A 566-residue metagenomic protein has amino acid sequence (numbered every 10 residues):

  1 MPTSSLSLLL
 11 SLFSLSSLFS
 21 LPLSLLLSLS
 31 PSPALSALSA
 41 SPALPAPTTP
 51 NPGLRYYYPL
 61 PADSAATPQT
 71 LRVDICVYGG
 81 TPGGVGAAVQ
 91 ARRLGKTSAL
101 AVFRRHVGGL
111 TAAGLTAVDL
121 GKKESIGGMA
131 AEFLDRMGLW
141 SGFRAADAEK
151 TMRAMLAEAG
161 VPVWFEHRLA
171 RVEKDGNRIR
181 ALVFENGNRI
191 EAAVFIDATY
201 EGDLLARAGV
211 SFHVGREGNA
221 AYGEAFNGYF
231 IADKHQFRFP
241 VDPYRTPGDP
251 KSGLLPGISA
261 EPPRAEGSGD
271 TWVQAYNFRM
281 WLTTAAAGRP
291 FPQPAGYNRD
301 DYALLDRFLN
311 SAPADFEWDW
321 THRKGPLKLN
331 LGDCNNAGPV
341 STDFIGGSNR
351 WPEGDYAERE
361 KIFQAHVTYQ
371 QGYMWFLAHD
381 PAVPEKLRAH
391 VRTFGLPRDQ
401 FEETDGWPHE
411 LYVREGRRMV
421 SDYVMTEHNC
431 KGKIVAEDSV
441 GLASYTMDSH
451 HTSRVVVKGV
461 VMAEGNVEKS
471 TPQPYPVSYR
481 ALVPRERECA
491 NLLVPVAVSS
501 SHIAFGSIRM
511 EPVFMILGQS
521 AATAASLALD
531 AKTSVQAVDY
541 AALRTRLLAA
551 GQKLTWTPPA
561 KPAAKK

Functional and structural regions predicted by a protein language model:
L6-L15, L21, L25-P33: Compositionally biased, intrinsically disordered low-complexity segments enriched in Pro/Arg/Gln/His
P42-I75: Extreme N-terminal leader/targeting segments of oxidoreductases
N51-G53, T67, N188-V194, A198-K565: Flavin (FAD/FMN)-binding glycine-rich loop and adjacent Rossmann-like elements that form
R72-D74, L94-S98, A159-P162, A192-A193 (+2 more regions): Loop/turn elements at helix/coil->beta-strand transitions in domains of secreted/extracellular proteins
I75-S98: N-terminal Rossmann-like FAD-binding beta1-loop-alpha1 element of flavoenzymes
G83, M129, A148-M152, Y200-L204 (+1 more regions): Stable alpha-helical elements in mature extracytoplasmic
K96-T97, A101-R171, D175, H213 (+2 more regions): Conserved N-terminal/central alpha/beta ligand/cofactor-binding core
E173-R189: Conserved beta-strand-loop-beta-strand element in the redox core of flavoprotein oxidoreductases
